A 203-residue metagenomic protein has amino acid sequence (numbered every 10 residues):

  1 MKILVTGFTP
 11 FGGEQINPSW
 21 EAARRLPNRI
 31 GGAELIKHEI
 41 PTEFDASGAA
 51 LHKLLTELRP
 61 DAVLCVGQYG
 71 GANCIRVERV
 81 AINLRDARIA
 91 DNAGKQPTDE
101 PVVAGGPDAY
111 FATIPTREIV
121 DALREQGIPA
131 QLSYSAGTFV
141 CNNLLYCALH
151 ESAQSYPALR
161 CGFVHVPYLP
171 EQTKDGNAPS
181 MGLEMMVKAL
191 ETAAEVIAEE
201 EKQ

Functional and structural regions predicted by a protein language model:
M1-A136, L149-A158, A178-Q203: N-terminal catalytic or cofactor-binding beta/alpha core of small enzyme domains
G13, C141, L169-G176: Short active-site-adjacent structural elements
L58, F139, L145-Y146, F163: Broad hydrophobic/π-residue packing in well-ordered secondary structure
R124, N143, L159-C161, V166-E171: C-terminal folded domains that constitute the principal catalytic or ligand-binding module of multi-domain proteins
